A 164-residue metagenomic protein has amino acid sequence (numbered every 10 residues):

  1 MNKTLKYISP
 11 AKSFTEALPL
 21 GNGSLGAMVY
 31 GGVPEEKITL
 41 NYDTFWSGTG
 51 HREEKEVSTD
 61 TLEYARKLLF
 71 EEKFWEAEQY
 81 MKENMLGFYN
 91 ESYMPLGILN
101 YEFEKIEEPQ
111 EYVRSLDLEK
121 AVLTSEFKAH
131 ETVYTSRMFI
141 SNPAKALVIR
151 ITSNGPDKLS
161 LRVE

Functional and structural regions predicted by a protein language model:
M1-E164: Aromatic-residue-lined binding/catalytic grooves and analogous aromatic/hydrophobic interfacial grooves in multimeric
